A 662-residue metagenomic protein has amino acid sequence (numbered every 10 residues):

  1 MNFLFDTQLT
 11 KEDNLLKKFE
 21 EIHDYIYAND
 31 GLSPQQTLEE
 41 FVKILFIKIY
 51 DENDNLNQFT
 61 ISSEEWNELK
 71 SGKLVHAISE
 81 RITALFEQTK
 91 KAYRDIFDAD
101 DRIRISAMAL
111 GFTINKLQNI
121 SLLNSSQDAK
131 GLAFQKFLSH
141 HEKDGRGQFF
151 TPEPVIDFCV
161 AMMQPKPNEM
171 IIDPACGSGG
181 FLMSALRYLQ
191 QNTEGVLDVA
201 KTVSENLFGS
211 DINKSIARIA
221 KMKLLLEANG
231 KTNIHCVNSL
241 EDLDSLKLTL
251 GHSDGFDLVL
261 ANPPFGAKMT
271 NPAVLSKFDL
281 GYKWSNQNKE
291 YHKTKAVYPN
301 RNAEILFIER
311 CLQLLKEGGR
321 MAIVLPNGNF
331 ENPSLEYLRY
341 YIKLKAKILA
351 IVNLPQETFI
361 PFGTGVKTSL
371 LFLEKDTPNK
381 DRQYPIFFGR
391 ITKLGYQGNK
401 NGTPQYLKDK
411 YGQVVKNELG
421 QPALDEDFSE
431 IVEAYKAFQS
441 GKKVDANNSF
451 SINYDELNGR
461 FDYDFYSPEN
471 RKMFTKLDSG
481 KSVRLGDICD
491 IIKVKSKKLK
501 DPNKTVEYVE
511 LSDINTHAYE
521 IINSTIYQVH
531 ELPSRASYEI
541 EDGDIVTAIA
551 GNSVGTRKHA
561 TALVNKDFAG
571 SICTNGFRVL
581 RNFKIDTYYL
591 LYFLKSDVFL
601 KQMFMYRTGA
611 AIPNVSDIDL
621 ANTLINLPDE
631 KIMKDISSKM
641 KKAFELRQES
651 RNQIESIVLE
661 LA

Functional and structural regions predicted by a protein language model:
K43-S139: Long recognition/docking surfaces used for binding and targeting
Q148-A261, G266-T270, P326-G328, L338-R339 (+1 more regions): Conserved S-adenosyl-L-methionine
K293-F359, T364-L373: Conserved Class I SAM-dependent methyltransferase catalytic core
L371, A569-R578, R607-K634: A short glycine-rich beta-alpha junction/loop motif
D425-K498, D629-A662: Non-catalytic DNA-recognition/assembly elements of restriction-modification systems
V444, N448-I452, S467, D597-I625: Specificity-determining recognition surfaces
V483-K497, I514-D544: Sequence-specific dsDNA recognition surfaces
D542-L594: A short beta-sheet element
